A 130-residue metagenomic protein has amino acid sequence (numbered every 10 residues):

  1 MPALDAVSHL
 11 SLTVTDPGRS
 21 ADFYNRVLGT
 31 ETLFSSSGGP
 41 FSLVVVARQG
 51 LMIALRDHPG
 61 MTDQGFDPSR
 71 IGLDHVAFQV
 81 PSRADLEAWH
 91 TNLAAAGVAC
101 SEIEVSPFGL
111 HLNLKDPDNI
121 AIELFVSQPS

Functional and structural regions predicted by a protein language model:
M1-G18, L73-F78, S130: N-terminal beta-strand motif that seeds the catalytic metal site of vicinal oxygen chelate
P2-A3, L33, H90-S130: Vicinal oxygen chelate
P2-L4, A47, D67-R70: A generic structural micro-feature
T13-I53, D57: Core segments of cupin and vicinal oxygen chelate
F41, G60-G65, C100: A short, acidic/glycine-rich surface segment
S42-V44, D74, L110-L112: Short beta-strand micro-motifs in enzyme catalytic cores
A77-E87: Mid-chain, well-packed structural core segment of small domains
